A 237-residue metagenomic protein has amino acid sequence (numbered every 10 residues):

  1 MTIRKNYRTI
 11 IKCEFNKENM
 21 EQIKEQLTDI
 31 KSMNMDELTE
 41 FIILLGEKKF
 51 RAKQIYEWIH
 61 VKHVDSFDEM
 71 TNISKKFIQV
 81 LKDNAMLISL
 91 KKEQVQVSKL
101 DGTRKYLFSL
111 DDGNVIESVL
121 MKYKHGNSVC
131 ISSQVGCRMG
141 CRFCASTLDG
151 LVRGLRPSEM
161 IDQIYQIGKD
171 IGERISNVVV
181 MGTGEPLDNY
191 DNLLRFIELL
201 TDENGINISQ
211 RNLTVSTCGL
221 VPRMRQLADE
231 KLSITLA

Functional and structural regions predicted by a protein language model:
I10-N127: Flexible, acidic/Gly-rich N-terminal and inter-domain linker regions that tether and position cofactor-handling modules
K122-E159: Canonical Radical SAM [4Fe-4S] cluster-binding loop centered on the CxxxCxxC motif and its immediate flanking residues
T147-N177: Conserved alpha-helical substructure of the radical SAM core
G168-N177, G182-A237: Conserved AdoMet/S-adenosylmethionine-binding subsite of the radical SAM
